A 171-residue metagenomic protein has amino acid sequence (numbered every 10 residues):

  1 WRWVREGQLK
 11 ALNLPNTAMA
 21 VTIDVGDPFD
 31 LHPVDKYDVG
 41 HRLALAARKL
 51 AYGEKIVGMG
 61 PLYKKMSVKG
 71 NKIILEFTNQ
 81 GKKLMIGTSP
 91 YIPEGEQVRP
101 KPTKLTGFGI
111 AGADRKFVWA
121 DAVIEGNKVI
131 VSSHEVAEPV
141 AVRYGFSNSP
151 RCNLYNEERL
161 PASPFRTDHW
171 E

Functional and structural regions predicted by a protein language model:
W1-E171: Catalytic-domain carbohydrate-binding cleft regions of carbohydrate-active enzymes
